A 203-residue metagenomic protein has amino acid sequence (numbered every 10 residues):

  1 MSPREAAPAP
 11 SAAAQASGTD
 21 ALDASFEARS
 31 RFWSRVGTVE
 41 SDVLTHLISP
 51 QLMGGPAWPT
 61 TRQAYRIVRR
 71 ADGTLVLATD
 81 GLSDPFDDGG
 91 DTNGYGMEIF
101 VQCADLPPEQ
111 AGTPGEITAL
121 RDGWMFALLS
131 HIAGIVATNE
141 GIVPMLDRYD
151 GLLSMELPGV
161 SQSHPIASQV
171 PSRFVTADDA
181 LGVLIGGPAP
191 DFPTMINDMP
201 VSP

Functional and structural regions predicted by a protein language model:
M1-P203: Short linear motifs embedded in intrinsically disordered, proline/glycine-rich low-complexity segments
